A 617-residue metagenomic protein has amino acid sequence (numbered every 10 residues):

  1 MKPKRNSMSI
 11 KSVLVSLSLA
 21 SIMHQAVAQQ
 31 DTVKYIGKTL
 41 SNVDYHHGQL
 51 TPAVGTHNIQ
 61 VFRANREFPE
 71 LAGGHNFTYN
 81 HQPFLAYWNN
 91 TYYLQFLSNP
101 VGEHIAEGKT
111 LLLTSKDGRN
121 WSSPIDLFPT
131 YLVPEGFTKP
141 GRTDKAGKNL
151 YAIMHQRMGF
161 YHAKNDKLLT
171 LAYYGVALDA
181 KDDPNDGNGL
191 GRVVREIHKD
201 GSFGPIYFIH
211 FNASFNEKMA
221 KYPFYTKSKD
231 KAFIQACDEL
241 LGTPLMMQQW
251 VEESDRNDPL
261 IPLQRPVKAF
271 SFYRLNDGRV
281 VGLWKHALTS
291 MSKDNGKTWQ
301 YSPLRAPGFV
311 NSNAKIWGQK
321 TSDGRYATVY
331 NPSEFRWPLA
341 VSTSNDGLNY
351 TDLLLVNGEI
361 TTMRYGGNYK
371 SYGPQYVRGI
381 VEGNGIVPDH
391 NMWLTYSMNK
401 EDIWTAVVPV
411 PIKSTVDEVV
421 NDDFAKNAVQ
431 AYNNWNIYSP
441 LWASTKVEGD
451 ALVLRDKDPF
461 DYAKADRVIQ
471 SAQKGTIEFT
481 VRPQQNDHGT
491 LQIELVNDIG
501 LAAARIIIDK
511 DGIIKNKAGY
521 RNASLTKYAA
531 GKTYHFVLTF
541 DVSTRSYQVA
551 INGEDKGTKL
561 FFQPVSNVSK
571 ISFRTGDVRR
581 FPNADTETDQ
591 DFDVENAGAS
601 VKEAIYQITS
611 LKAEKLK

Functional and structural regions predicted by a protein language model:
G108, F309-N357: Loop/turn-rich, solvent-exposed surfaces of beta-rich toroidal or solenoidal domains
K109-G118, P184-G201, S290, A340-G347 (+1 more regions): Beta-propeller blade signature
P134-K139, G147-L150, P307-K315, Y350-E382: Conserved blade-ending motifs and adjacent loop-strand segments that build the rim/top face of beta-propeller domains
L260, I514-V537: Short, aromatic/His-centered strand-loop micro-motif at the edge of beta-sheets
A428-V453: Extracellular glycan-recognition surfaces and repeat-rich motifs
E448, V453-I513: Secretory/extracellular carbohydrate-interaction modules and structurally similar beta-sandwich "look-alikes"
F479, K532-F540, Y547-V549: Short tryptophan-centered beta-strand motifs in secreted/extracellular beta-sheet-rich domains of glycan-recognition
K559-A604: Flexible glycan-contacting loops in extracellular carbohydrate-active proteins
